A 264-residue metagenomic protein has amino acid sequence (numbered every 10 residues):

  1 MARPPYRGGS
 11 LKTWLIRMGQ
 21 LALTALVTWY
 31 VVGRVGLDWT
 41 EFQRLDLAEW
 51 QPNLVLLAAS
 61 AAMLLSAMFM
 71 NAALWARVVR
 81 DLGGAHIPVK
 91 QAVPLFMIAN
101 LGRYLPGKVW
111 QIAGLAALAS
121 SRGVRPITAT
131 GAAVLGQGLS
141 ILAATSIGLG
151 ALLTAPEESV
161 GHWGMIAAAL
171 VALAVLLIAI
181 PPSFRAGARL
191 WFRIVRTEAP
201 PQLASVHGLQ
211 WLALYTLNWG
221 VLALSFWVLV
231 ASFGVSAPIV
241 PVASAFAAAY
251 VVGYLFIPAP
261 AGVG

Functional and structural regions predicted by a protein language model:
M1-M97, A144, A151-F256: Predominantly cytoplasmic-facing regulatory/coupling regions of multi-pass membrane proteins
M70-W75, L105-A116, G253-G264: Transmembrane helix boundary and interhelical junction motifs in multipass membrane proteins
R80-D81, L115-G123: Helix-loop junctions at the membrane interface of multi-pass solute transporters
I87-Q91, A99-Y104, Q111-L115, T128 (+1 more regions): A generic structured-segment signal
V89-P94, K108-Q111, S120-Q137: Membrane-interface alpha-helices at helix entry/exit sites of multi-pass transporters
N100-V109, Q137-T145: Mid-bilayer segments of alpha-helical transmembrane spans in multi-pass integral membrane proteins that mediate
L115-A119, Q137-L139, L152-S159: Short alpha-helical linear motifs
